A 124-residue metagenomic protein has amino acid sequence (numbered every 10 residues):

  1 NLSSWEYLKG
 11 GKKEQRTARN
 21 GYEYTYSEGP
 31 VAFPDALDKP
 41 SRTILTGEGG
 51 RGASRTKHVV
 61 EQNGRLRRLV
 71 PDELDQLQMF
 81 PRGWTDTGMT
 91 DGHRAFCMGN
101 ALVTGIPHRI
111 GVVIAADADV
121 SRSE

Functional and structural regions predicted by a protein language model:
N1-E124: C-terminal target-recognition/interaction regions appended to catalytic cores
